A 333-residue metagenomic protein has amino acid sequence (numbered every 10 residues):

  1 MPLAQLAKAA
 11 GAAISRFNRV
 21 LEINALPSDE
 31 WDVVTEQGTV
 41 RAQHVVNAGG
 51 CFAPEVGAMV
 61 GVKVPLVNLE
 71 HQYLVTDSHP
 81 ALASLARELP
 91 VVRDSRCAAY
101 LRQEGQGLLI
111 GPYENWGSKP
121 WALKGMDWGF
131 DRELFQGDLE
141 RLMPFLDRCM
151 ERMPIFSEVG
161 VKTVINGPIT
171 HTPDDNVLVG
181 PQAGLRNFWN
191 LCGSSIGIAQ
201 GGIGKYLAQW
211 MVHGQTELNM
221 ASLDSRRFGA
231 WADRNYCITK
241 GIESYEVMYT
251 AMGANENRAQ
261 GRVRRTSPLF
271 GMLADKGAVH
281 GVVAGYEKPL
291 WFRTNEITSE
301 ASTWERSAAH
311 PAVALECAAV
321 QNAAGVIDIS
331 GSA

Functional and structural regions predicted by a protein language model:
M1-H44, F52, G201: Helical element adjacent to the flavin cofactor pocket in flavoenzyme catalytic cores
P2, R96, G105, K119 (+1 more regions): C-terminal catalytic lobe of FAD-dependent flavoproteins
H44-V62: Flavin (primarily FAD) binding-site architecture
V62-A86, P144: Central beta-strand plus flanking loop segment that forms part of the substrate or channel wall within the catalytic
V64-N68, L89-R93, A99-Y100, G160 (+1 more regions): Short Gly/Pro-enriched turn/cap motifs at secondary-structure boundaries
S78, A86-E104, N255-M272: Phosphate/diphosphate-binding loops
Y100-R102, L108-P112, N190, K288: Short hydrophobic-aromatic micro-motifs
L218-N219, D224-A333: Glycine/proline-enriched, intrinsically flexible loops and inter-domain linkers
